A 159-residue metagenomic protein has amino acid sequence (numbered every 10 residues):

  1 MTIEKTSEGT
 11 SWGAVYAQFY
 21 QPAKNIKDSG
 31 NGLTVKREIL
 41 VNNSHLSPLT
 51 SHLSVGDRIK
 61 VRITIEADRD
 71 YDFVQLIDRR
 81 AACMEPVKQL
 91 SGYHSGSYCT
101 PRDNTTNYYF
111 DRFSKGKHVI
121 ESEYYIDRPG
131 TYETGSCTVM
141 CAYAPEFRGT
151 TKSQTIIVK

Functional and structural regions predicted by a protein language model:
M1-K159: Long, domain-scale non-catalytic interaction/scaffolding regions in large secretory-pathway and trafficking proteins
